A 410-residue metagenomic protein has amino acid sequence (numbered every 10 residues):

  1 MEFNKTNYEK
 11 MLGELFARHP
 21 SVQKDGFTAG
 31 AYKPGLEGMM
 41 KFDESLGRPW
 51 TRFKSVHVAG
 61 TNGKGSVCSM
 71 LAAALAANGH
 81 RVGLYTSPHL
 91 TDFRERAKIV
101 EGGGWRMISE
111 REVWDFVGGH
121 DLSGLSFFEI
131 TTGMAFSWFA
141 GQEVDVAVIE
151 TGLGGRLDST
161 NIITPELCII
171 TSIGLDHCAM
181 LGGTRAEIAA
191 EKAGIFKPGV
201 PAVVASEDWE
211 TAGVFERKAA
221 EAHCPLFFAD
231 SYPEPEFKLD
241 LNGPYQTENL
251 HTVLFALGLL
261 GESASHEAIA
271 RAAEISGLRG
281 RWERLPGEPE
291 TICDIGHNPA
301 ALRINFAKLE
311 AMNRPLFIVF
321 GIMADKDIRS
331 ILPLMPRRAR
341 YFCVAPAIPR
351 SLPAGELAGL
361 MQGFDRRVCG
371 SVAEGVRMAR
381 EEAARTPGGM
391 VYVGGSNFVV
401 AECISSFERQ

Functional and structural regions predicted by a protein language model:
M1-G60, V67-S69, A73-N78: Short functional linear segments
C68-G119: N-terminal phosphate/diphosphate-binding loop that engages ATP/GTP or pyrophosphate donors across diverse enzyme folds
G119-F127, T131-S206: Flexible active-site lid/hinge loop adjacent to a nucleotide/diphosphate and Mg2+-phosphate binding pocket
F139-D145, L309-R314, A379-M390: Glycine-rich phosphate-binding loop signature in dinucleotide/nucleotide-binding domains
V146-T151, D158-I169, I173-G174, E187 (+1 more regions): Nucleotide phosphate-binding/pyrophosphate-handling subdomain across enzymes that bind or process nucleotide phosphates
E166-L167, A179-I195, V200-F255: Internal gly/pro-rich beta-alpha loop/helix module that stabilizes soluble enzyme cofactors or their anionic handles
A205-F227, E290-T291, R329-M390: C-terminal helical cap/extension that packs against the catalytic core of soluble nucleotide-cofactor enzymes
S396: Active-site-proximal loop/hinge segments that shape catalytic or ion-binding/gating pockets
